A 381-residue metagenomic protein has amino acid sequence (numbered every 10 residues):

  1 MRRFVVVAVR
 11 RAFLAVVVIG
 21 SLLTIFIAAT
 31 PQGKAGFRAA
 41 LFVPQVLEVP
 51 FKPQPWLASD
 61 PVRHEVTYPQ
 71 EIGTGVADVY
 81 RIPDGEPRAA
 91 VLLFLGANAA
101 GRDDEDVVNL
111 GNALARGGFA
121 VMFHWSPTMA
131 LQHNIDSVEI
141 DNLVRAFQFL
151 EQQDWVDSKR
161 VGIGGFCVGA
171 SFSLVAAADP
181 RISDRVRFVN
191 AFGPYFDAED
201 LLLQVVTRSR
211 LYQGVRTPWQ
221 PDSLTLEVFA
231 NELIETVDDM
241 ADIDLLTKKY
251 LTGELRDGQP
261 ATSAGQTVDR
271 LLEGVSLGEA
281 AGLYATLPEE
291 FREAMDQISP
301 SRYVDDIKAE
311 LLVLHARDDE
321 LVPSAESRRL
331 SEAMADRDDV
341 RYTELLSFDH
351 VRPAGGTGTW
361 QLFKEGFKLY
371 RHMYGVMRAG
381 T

Functional and structural regions predicted by a protein language model:
A40-E86: N-terminal cap/lid segment of alpha/beta-hydrolase-fold proteins
P83-A113, W125-S126: Short, surface-exposed "cap/lid" segments of acyl-processing enzymes
R102-L110, F123-G162, F172, A177-P180 (+1 more regions): Catalytic nucleophile-loop/oxyanion-hole region of alpha/beta-hydrolase and closely related hydrolase-like folds
R145-T225: Primarily recognizes the serine-hydrolase "nucleophile elbow" in alpha/beta-hydrolase and SGNH/GDSL folds
F192-R302: Accessory cap/linker subdomain of secreted extracellular hydrolases
L203, Q259-Q297, S301, R328-E332 (+1 more regions): C-terminal catalytic histidine-bearing segment of alpha/beta-hydrolase fold enzymes
I307, V313-H315, D319: Short beta-strand/loop motif that positions the catalytic acidic residue of the alpha/beta-hydrolase fold
E320-E326: Conserved alpha/beta-hydrolase "acid-adjacent" motif
